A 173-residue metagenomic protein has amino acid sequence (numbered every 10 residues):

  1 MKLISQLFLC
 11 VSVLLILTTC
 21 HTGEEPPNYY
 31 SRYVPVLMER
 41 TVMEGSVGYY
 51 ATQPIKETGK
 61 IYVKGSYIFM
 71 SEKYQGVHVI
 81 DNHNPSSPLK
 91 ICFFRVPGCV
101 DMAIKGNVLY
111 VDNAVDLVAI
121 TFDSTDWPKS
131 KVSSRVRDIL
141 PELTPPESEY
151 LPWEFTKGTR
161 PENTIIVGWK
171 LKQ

Functional and structural regions predicted by a protein language model:
M1-F8: Bacterial N-terminal signal peptides that target proteins for export
K2, I16-L17: A detector of low-complexity, intrinsically disordered, Ser/Thr/Gly/Pro/Ala-rich segments
F8-I16: Bacterial N-terminal signal peptides
C20-Q173: Feature marking well-ordered beta-strand scaffolds used for ligand recognition
